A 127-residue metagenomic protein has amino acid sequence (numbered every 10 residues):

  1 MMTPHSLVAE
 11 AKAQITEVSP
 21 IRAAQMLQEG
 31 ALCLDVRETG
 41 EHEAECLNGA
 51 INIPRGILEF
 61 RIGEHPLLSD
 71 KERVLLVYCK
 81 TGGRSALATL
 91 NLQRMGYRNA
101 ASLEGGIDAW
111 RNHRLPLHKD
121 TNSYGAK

Functional and structural regions predicted by a protein language model:
M1-L32, T39-V74, G83-K127: Rhodanese-like catalytic fold shared by cysteine-dependent sulfurtransferases and DSP/PTP-type phosphatases
Y78: Short, surface-exposed ligand- or partner-binding patches at beta-edge/loop junctions that are enriched in aromatics
